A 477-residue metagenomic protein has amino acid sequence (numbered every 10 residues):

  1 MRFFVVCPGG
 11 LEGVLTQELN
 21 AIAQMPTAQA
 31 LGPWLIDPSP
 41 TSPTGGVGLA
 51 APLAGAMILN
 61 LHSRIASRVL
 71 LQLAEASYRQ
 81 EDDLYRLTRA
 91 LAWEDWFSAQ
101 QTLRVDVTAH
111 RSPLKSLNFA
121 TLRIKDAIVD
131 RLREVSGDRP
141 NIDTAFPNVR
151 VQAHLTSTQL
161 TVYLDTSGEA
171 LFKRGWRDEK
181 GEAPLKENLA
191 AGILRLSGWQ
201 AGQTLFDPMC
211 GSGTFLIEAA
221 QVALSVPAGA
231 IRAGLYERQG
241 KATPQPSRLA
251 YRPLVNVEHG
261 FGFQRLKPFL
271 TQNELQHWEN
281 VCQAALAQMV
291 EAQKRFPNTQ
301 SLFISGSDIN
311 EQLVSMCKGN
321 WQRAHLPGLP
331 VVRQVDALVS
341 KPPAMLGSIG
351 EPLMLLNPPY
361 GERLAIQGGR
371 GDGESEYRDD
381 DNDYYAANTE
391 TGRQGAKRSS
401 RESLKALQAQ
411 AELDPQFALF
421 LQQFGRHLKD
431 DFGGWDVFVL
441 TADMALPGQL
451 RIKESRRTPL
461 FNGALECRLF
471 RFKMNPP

Functional and structural regions predicted by a protein language model:
M1-V149: Non-catalytic nucleic-acid substrate-recognition regions in nucleic-acid-modifying enzymes
R2-V6, G10, L15, S307 (+2 more regions): Conserved Class I SAM-dependent methyltransferase catalytic core
D95, Q288-K294, D336-M345, F417-K429: A short, acidic, amphipathic alpha-helical segment used as a generic capping/interface helix at domain edges
V151-S167, F470: C-terminal edge-of-domain segments
V162-L196: SAM-dependent Rossmann-like transferase core, predominantly class I methyltransferases with a strong bias toward
L185-P343, G350: Conserved S-adenosyl-L-methionine
A233-G240, R248, N256-A284, Y360-W435: SAM-dependent methyltransferase catalytic-core segment centered on the flexible catalytic loop and adjoining short
G350-N357: Short SAM/SAH-binding signature in class I
